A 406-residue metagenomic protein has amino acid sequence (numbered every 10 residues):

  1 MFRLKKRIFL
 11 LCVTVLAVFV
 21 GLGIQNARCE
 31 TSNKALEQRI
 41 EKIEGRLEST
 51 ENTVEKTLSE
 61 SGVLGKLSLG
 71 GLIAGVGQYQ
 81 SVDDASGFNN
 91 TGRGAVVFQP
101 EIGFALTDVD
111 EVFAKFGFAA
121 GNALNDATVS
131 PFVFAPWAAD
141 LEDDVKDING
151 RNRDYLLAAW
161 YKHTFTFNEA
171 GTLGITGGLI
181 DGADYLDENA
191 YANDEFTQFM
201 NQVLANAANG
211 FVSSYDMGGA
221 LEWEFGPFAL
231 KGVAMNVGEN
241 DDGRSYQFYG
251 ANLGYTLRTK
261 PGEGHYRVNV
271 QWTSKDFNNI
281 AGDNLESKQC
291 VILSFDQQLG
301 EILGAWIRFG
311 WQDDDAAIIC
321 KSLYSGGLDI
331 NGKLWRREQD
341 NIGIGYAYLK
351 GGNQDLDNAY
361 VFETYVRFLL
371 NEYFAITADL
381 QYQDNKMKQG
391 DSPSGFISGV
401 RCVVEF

Functional and structural regions predicted by a protein language model:
F2, C12, L16-N89, A105-E111: N-terminal periplasmic/intermembrane-space "pro-region" immediately following the signal or transit peptide
K56-L69, G103-V112, T166-L173, D187 (+5 more regions): Short loop/turn motifs that connect adjacent beta-strands in outer-membrane beta-barrel proteins
G71-Y79, A114-F118, I175-L179, G232-N236 (+6 more regions): Transmembrane beta-barrel strands of outer-membrane/channel proteins
V96-P100, D154-Y161, Y215-L221, Q247-A251 (+7 more regions): Hydrophobic, lipid-facing positions within transmembrane beta-strands of outer-membrane proteins
I102-L106, H163-F165, E222-F225, Y255-T259 (+6 more regions): Residue-level signature of outer-membrane beta-barrel architecture
A127-W160, F167-N252: Surface-exposed coil loops of outer-membrane beta-barrel proteins
F225-L230, A251, Y255-G352, T364: Detector for outer-membrane/organellar transmembrane beta-barrel domains, recognizing the amphipathic beta-strand
F374, S394-F406: Outer-membrane beta-barrel "beta-signal"
